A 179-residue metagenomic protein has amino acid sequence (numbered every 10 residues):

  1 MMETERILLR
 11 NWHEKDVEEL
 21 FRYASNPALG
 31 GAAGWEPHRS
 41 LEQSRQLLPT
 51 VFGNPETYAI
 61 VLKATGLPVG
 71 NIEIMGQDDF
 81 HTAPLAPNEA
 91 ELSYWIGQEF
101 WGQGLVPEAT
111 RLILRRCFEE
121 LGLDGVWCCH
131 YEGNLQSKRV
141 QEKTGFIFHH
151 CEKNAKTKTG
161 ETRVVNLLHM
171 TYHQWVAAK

Functional and structural regions predicted by a protein language model:
M1-A28, T57, V61-K179: Acyl-donor (CoA/ACP) binding surface of acyl/acetyltransferases
A28-P49: Conserved GNAT-fold acetyl-CoA-binding loop/helix
S44-Q46, F52, V140, R163: A generic membrane alpha-helix/interface feature
P49-N54, F146: Short loop/turn motifs at secondary-structure junctions and domain boundaries
